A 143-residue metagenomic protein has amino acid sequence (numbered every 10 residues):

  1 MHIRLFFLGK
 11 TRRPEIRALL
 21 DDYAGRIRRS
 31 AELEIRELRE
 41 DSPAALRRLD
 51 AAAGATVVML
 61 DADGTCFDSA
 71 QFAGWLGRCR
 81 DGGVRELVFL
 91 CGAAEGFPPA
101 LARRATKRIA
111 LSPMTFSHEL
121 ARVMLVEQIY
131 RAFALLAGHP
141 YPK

Functional and structural regions predicted by a protein language model:
M1-K143: Post-transcriptional modification and biogenesis factors for structured RNAs of the translation apparatus
